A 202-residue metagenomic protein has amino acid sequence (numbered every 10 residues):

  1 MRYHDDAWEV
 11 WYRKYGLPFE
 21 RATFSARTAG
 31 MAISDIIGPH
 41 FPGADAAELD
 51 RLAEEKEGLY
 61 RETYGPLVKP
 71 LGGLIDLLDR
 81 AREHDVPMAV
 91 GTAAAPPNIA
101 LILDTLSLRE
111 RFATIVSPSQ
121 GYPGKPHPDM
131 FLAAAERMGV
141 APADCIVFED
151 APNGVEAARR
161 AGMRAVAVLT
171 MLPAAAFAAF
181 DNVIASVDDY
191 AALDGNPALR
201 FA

Functional and structural regions predicted by a protein language model:
M1-I75, D79-H84: N-terminal helical cap/lid subdomain that shapes the substrate entry/recognition surface in HAD-like hydrolases
P18, P87, R164: Residue-level detector of anion-binding/catalytic polar loops
I75, D79-R82, A95-A202: Asp-based, Mg2+/Mn2+-dependent phosphohydrolase catalytic module
A89-V90, A167: Hydrophobic beta-strand core positions in alpha/beta domains
